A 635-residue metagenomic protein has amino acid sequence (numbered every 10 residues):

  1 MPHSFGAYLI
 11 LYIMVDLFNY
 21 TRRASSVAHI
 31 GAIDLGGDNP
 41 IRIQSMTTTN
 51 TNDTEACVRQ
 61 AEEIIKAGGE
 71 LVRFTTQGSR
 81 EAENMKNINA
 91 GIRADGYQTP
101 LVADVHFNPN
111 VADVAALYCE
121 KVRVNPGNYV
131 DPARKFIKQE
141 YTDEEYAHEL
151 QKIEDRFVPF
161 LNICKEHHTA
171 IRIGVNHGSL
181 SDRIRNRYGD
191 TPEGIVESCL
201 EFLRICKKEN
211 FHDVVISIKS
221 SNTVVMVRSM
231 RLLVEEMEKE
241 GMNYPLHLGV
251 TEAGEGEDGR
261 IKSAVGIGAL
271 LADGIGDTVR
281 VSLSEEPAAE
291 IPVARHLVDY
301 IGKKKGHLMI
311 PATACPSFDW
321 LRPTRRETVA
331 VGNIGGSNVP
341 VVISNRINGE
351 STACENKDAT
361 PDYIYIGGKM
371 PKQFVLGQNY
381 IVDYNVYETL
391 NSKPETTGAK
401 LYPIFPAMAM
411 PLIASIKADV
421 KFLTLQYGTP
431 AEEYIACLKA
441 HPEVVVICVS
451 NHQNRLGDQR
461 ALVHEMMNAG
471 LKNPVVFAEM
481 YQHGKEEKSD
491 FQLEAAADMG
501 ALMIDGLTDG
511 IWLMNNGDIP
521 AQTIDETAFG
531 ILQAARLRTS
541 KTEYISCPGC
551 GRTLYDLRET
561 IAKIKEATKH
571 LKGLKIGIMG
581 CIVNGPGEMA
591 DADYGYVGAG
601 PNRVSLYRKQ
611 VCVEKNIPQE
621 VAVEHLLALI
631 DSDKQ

Functional and structural regions predicted by a protein language model:
M14-S45, L161, K165, K303-E350 (+1 more regions): N-terminal amphipathic alpha-helix/helix-capping segment at the start of soluble metabolic enzymes
D16, G69-E201, S344-E355, T360-L456: Active-site beta->alpha loop and helix N-cap motifs at the rims of alpha/beta catalytic domains
P40-A56, L101-N108, I184-V196, E252-I261 (+3 more regions): Active-site mouth loops of central-metabolism enzymes
I43, D104, I173, I216 (+5 more regions): Conserved, mostly hydrophobic/aromatic
N52-E63, N108-A112, S263-I267, E350-N356 (+1 more regions): Short, acidic/polar
E70-L71, C119-K135, D273-P287, G506-I519 (+1 more regions): Glycine-rich phosphate-binding active-site loops on the catalytic face of alpha/beta enzymes
E140-I153, I184-I334, V420, T429-L571 (+1 more regions): Catalytic alpha/beta core domains of metabolic enzymes, predominantly
H296-N345, G367, Q378-L412, D419-F422 (+4 more regions): Extended, intrinsically disordered, low-complexity segments
